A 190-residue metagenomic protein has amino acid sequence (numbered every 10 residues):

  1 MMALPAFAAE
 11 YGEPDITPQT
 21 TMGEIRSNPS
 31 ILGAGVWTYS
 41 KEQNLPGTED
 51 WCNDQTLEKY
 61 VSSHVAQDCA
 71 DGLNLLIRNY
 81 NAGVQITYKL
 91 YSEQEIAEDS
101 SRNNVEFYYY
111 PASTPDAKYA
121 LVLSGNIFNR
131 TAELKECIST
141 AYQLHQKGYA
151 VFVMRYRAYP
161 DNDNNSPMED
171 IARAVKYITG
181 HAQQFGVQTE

Functional and structural regions predicted by a protein language model:
A3-E10: Sec-dependent signal peptide cleavage junction
E10-G35: Short, structural beta-strand-to-alpha-helix junction motif
P29, G33-P115, N162-N164, M168: N-terminal cap/lid segment of alpha/beta-hydrolase-fold proteins
A117-N126: Short beta-strand element of the alpha/beta-hydrolase
N126, R155-Y159: Short beta-to-alpha linker loops that shape the active-site pocket of alpha/beta-hydrolase fold enzymes
I127-R130, V151, Y177: Serine-hydrolase catalytic-loop signature spanning alpha/beta hydrolases and amidase-signature enzymes
E133-F152: Short amphipathic alpha-helix adjacent to the substrate-entry channel of hydrolases
Y177-E190: Gly/Ser-rich "nucleophile elbow"/oxyanion-hole loop immediately N-terminal to the catalytic nucleophile in hydrolases
